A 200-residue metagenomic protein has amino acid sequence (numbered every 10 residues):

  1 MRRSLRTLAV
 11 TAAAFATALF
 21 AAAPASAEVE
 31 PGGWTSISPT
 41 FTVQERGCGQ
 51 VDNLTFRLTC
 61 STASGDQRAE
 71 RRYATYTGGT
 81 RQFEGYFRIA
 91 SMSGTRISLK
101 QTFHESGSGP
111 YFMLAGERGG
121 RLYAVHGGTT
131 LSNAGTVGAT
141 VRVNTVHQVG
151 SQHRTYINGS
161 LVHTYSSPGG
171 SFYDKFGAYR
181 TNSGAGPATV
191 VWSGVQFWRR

Functional and structural regions predicted by a protein language model:
M1-A27: Secretory targeting and sorting signals
V29-I37, R118-N144: Short, aromatic/His-centered strand-loop micro-motif at the edge of beta-sheets
G32-N53: Extracellular glycan-recognition surfaces and repeat-rich motifs
G49-G119, R199: Secretory/extracellular carbohydrate-interaction modules and structurally similar beta-sandwich "look-alikes"
R72-F83, S132-A139, G170: Extracellular/lumenal carbohydrate-interaction signature centered on repeated Trp-anchored short motifs
V137-R154, N158: Localized edge beta-strand/strand-to-loop motifs within extracellular or lumenal beta-rich domains
Y165-R200: Flexible glycan-contacting loops in extracellular carbohydrate-active proteins
